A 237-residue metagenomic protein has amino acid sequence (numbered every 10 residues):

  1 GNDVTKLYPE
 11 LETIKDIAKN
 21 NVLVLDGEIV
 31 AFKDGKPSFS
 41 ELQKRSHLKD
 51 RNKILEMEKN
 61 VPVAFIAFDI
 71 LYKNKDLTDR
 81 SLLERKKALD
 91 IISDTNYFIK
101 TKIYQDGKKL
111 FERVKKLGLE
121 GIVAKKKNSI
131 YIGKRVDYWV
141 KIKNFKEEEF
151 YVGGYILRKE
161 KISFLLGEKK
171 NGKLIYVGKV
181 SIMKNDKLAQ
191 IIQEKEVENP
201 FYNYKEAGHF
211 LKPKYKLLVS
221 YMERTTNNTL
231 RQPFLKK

Functional and structural regions predicted by a protein language model:
G1, Y97-Y202, E206-H209, K216-S220 (+2 more regions): Nucleic-acid 5′ end/cap handling module spanning
G1-I92, K216-K236: Covalent nucleotidyltransferase
